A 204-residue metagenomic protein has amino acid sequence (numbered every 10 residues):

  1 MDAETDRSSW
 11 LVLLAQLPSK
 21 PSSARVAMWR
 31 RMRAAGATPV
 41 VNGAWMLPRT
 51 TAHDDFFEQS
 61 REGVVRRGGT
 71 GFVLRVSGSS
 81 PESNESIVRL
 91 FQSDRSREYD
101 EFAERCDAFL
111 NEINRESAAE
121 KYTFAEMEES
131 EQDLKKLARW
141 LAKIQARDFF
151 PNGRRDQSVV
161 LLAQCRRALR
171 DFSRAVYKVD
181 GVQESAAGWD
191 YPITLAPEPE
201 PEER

Functional and structural regions predicted by a protein language model:
M1-S117, R139-A142, A146, C165 (+1 more regions): Positively charged, polar, low-complexity stretches
P21-S22, T50, F124-M127, P151: Short, structured coil/loop segments at alpha-helix boundaries
F109-E120, F124-M127, E131-L134: Cap/lid and interdomain-hinge subdomains that line or gate substrate/regulatory clefts in soluble alpha/beta enzymes
L134-R204: Glycine-rich, aromatic-bearing surface loops/beta-hairpins
